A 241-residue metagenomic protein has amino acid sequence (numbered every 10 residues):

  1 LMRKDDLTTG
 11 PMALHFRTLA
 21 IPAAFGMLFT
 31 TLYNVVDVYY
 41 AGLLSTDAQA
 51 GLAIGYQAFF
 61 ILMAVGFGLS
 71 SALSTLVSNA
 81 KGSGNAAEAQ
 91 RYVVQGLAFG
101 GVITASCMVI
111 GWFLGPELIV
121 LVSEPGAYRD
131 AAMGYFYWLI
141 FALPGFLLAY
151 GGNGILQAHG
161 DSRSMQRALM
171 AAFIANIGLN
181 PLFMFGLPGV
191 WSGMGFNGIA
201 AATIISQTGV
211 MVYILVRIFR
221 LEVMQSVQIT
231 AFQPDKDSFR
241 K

Functional and structural regions predicted by a protein language model:
L1-A23, V77-P144, G189-K241: Short alpha-helical transmembrane segments in multi-pass integral membrane proteins
L14-S74: Signature of the first transmembrane helix
I21, V36-D37, L73-S74, L114-G115 (+3 more regions): Hydrophobic/aromatic residues in alpha-helical transmembrane segments
F25, F29, Y33, L62-G66 (+5 more regions): Residue-level hotspots within pore-lining transmembrane alpha-helices of multi-pass secondary transporters
L32-A50, I119-G126, L182-M194: Helix-terminus/linker motif at the lipid-water interface of multi-pass membrane proteins
Q49-V109, F146-M165: Small-residue-rich hydrophobic transmembrane alpha-helices
I61-A64, M108, N176-N180, M211-L215: Hydrophobic transmembrane alpha-helices of multi-pass small-molecule transporters
G100, I155-L182, N197, I204: Alpha-helical transmembrane segments of multi-pass membrane transporters/permeases
